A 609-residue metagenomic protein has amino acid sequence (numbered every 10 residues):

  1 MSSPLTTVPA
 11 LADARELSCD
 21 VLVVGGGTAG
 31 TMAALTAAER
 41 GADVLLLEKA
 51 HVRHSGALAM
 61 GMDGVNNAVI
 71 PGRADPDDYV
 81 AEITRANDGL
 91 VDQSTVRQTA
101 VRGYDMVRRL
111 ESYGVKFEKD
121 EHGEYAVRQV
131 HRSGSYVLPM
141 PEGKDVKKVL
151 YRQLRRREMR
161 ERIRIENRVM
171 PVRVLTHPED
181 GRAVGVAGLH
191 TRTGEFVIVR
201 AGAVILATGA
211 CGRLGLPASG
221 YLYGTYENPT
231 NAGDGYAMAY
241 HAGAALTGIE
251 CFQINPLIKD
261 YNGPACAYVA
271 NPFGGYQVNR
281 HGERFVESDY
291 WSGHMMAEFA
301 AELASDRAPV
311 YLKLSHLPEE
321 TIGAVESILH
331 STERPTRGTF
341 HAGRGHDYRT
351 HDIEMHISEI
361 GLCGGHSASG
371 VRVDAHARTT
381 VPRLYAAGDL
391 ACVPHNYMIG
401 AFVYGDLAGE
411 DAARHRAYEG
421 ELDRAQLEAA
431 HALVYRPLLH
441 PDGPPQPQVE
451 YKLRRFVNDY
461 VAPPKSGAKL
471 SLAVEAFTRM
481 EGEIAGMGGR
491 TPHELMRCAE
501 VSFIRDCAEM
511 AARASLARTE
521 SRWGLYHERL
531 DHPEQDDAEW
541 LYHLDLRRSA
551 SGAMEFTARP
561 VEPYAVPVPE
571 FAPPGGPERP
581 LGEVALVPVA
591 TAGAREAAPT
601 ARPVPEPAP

Functional and structural regions predicted by a protein language model:
M1-V21, P588-P607: Extreme N-terminal leader/targeting segments of oxidoreductases
E16-C19, R192-A203, T380: Core beta-strand elements of the Rossmann-like FAD/NAD(P) dinucleotide-binding domain in flavoenzyme oxidoreductases
V21-L46: N-terminal Rossmann-like FAD-binding beta1-loop-alpha1 element of flavoenzymes
E39-M60: Glycine-rich FAD pyrophosphate-binding loop
N67-T99: Glycine-rich active-site loop/strand segments that organize a redox cofactor
S112-V172, H177-R182, G248-Y397, P463-P609: Mobile, glycine/GP-rich and aromatic-enriched active-site lid/loop segments adjacent to catalytic centers
L206-P264, M398-D411: Glycine-rich loop(s) and the adjacent beta-strand/alpha-helix scaffold that form part
A417-E494: Long, amphipathic alpha-helical stalk/connector segments used for oligomerization, subunit docking, or mechanical
